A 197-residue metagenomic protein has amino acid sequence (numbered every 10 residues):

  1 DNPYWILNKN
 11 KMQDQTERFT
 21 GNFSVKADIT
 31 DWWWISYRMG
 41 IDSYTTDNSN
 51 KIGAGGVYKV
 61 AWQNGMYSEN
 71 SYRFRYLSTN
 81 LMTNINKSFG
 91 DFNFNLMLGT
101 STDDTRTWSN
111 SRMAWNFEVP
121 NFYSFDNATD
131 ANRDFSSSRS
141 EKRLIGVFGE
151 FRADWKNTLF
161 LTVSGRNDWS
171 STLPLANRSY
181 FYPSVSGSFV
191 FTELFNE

Functional and structural regions predicted by a protein language model:
D1-W5, N50-M66, W108-F135: Surface-exposed loop/turn segments flanking beta-strands in extracellular/periplasmic regions
P3-N50, S68-S88, N95, T105-S109 (+2 more regions): Outer-membrane beta-barrel transmembrane strands
T100, R166-S171: Conserved short loop/turn motifs at secondary-structure junctions
S101-T105, V190: Short glycine-rich beta-strand segments
E118, F181-F189: Feature captures outer-membrane beta-barrel proteins of Gram-negative bacteria and organelles
D126, A176, Y182-S184: Outer-membrane beta-barrel domain signature, especially the mid-to-C-terminal portions of large Gram-negative OMP
S171-N177: Solvent-exposed loop/turn segments connecting transmembrane beta-strands in outer-membrane beta-barrel proteins
L194-E197: Outer-membrane beta-barrel translocator/channel fold
